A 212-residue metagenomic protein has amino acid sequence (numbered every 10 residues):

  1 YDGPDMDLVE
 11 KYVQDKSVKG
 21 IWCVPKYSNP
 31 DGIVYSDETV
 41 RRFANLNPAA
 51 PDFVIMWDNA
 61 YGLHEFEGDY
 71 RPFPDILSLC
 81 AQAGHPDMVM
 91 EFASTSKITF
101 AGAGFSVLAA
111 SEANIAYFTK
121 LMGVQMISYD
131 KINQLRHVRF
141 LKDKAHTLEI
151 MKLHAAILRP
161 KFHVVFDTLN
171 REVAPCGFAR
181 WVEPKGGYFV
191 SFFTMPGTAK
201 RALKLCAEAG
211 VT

Functional and structural regions predicted by a protein language model:
P4-K16, S28, I33-I55, N59-A101: Active-site pre-lysine segment of PLP-dependent enzymes
W22-P25, M56-N59, A93, V107-A109 (+2 more regions): Short beta-strand segments
W22-S28, A145-E149: Short glycine/proline-rich turn/loop motifs
K26-N29, Y61-L63, S96-T99, E112-I115 (+3 more regions): Short, solvent-exposed loop/turn segments at secondary-structure junctions
N45-L46, T168, L205: Alpha-helical scaffold elements within enzyme catalytic domains, especially in hydrolases
A81-R159: Conserved core segment of the aminotransferase class I/II
I115, T119, F189-T212: Conserved C-terminal alpha-helix-loop-beta "cap" of PLP-dependent enzymes that closes/shapes the active-site mouth
K152-F166, F178-F193: Conserved glycine-rich beta-strand-loop-beta hairpin in the small C-terminal domain of fold type I
